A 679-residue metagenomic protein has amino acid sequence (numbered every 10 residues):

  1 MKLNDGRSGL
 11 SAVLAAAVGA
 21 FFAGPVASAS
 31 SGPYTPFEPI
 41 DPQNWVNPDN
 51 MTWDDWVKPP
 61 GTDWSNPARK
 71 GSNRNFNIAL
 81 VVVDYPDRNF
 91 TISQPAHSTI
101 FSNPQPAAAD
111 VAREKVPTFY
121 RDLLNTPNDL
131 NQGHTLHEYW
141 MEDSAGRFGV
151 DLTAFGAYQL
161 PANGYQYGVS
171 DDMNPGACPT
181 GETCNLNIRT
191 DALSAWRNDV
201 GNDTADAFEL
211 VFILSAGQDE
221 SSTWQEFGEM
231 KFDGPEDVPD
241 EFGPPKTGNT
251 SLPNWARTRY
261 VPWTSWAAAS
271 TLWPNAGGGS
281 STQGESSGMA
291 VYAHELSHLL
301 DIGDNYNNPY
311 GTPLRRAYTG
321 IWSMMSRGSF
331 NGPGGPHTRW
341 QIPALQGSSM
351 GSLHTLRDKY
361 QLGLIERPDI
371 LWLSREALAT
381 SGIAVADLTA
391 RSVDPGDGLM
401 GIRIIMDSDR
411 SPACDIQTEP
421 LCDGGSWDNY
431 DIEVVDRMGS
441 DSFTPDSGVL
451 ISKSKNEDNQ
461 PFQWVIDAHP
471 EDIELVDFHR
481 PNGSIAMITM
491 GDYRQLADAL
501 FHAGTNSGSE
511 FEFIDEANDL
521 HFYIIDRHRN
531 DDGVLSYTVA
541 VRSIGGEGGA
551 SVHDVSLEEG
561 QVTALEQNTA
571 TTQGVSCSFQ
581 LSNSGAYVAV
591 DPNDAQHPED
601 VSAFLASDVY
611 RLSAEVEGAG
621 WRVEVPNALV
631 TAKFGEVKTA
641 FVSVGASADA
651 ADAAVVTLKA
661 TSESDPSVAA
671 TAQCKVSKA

Functional and structural regions predicted by a protein language model:
K2-A12: Bacterial N-terminal signal peptides that target proteins for export
A12-F21: Bacterial N-terminal signal peptides
S30-N47, D55, T91-H97, A109-T118 (+4 more regions): Non-catalytic C-terminal accessory/binding modules of secreted extracellular proteins
S30-P336, Q346, G382, D649: Active-site-proximal segment of zinc-dependent metalloprotease catalytic domains
T282, G303-D415: A domain-level signal for the mature, folded cores of soluble proteins
T571-F579, K638, D649-T657: Short, solvent-exposed loop/turn segments enriched in Ser/Thr/Gly
R622-A648: Intrinsically disordered, low-complexity Pro/Gly/Ser/Thr-rich segments with frequent PxxP/GP/PP motifs and embedded
A648-K678: Terminal connector regions
